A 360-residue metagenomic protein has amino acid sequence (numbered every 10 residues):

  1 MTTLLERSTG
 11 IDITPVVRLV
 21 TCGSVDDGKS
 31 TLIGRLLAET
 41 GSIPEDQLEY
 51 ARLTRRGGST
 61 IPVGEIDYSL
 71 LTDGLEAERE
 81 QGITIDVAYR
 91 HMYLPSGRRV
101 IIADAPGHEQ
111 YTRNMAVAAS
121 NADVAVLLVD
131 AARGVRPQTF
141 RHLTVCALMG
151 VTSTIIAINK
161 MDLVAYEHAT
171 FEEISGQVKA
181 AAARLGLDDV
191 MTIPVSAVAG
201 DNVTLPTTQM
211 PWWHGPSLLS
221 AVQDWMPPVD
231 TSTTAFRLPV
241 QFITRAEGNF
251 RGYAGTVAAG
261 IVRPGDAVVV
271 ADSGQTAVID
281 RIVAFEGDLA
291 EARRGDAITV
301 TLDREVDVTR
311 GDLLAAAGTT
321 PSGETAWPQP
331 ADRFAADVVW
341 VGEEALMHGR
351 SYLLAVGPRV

Functional and structural regions predicted by a protein language model:
T3-R113, A122, A157: P-loop NTPase switch module centered on the Walker A-proximal segment
T9-I13, C22-S24, E76-A77, Q81-T84 (+11 more regions): Replace "in large, NTP-powered and nucleic-acid-processing enzymes" with "in large, NTP-powered factors and other
V16, G97-I101, A105-Y111, A119-L143 (+1 more regions): Conserved Switch II/interswitch segment of TRAFAC-class P-loop GTPases
S24-D27, L37, H108, D130-G134 (+6 more regions): Short, ordered loop/turn segments at secondary-structure junctions
D26, L32, A51, G82 (+11 more regions): Residue-level signature of catalytic and energy-coupling elements of molecular machines, predominantly ATP/GTP-dependent
L32-L36, Q47-Y50, N114, Q138-V145 (+2 more regions): Alpha-helical scaffold elements adjacent to nucleotide-binding pockets in ATP/GTP-utilizing enzyme cores
A51, D130-A132, I155-E172, T192-M210 (+1 more regions): G-domain G4 guanine-recognition motif of GTPases
K179-E344: Conserved catalytic-core segments of large NTP-driven translation/proteostasis enzymes
